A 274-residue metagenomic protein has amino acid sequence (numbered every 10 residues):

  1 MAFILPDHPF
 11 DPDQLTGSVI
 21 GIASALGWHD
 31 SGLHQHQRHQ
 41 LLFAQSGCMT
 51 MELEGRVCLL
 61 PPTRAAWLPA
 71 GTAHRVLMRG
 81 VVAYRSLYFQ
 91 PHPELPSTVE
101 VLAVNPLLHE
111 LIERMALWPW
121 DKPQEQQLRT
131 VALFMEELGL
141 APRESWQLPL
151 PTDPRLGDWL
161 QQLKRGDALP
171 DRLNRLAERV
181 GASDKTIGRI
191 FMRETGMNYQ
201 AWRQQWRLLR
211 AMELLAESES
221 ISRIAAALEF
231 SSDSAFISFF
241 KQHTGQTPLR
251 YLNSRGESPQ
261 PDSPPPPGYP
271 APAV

Functional and structural regions predicted by a protein language model:
M1-C48, S263-P272: Generic protein-terminus/edge-of-domain signal
G55-A70: Short acidic-glycine-tyrosine-enriched beta hairpin
T63, I187, F191, A235-F236 (+1 more regions): Short hydrophobic/aromatic patch on the recognition helix
G71-V99: Ligand-binding loop in jelly-roll beta-barrel domains
E94-R165: Amphipathic alpha-helical segments enriched in hydrophobic/aromatic residues interleaved with Lys/Arg
P149-A201, E217-L228: DNA-binding recognition helix and immediately preceding turn/loop of helix-turn-helix/winged-helix domains
N174, R193-D233, I237, N253-V274: Terminal helix-turn-helix DNA-binding modules in bacterial transcription factors
